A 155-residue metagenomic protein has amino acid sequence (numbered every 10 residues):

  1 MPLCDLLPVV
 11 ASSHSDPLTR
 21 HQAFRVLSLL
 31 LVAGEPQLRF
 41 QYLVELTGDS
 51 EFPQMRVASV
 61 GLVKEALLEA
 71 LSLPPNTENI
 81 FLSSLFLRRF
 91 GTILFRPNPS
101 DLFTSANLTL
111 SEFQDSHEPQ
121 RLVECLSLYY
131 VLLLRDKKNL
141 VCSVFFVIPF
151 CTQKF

Functional and structural regions predicted by a protein language model:
M1-V10: Eukaryotic alpha-helical scaffold "rod" segments
P2, S15-P17, L31-L38: Helix-boundary capping/turn motifs
P8-V9, S28-L29, V44: Amphipathic alpha-helical repeat scaffolds
S12, F24, G34-F146: Long alpha-helical HEAT/HEAT-like repeat alpha-solenoid scaffolds in very large eukaryotic proteins, especially those
P17-R20, Q54: Generic helix N-cap/helix-start motif at coil->alpha-helix transitions
